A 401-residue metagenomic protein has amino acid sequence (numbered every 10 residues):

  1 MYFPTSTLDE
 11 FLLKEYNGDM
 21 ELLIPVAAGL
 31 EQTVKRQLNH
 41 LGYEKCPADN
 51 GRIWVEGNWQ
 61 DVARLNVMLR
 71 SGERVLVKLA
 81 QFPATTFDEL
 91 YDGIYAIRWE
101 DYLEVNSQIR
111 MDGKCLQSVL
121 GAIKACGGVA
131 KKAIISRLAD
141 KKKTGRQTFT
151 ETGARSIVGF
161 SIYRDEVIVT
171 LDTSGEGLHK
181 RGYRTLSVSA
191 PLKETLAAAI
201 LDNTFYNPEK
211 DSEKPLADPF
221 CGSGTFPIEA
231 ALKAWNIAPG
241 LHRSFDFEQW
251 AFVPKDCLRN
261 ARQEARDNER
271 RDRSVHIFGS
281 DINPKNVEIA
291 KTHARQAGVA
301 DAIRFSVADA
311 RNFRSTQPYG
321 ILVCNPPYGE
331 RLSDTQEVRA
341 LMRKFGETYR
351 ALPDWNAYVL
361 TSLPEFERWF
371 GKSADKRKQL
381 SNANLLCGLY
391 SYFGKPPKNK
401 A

Functional and structural regions predicted by a protein language model:
Y2, T7-L12, Y16: Short, positively charged and aromatic/hydrophobic N-terminal segments
E15-S156, A401: Non-catalytic nucleic-acid substrate-recognition regions in nucleic-acid-modifying enzymes
L23-L30, V34-H40, P47, I53-R70 (+4 more regions): S-adenosyl-L-methionine
L116-V119, G177, P327-R331: A short, flexible beta-alpha/helix-coil linker loop
L192-R314, E330-R331, E337: Conserved S-adenosyl-L-methionine
D309-A401: C-terminal catalytic and target-recognition region of SAM-dependent MTase-like enzymes, primarily methyltransferases
